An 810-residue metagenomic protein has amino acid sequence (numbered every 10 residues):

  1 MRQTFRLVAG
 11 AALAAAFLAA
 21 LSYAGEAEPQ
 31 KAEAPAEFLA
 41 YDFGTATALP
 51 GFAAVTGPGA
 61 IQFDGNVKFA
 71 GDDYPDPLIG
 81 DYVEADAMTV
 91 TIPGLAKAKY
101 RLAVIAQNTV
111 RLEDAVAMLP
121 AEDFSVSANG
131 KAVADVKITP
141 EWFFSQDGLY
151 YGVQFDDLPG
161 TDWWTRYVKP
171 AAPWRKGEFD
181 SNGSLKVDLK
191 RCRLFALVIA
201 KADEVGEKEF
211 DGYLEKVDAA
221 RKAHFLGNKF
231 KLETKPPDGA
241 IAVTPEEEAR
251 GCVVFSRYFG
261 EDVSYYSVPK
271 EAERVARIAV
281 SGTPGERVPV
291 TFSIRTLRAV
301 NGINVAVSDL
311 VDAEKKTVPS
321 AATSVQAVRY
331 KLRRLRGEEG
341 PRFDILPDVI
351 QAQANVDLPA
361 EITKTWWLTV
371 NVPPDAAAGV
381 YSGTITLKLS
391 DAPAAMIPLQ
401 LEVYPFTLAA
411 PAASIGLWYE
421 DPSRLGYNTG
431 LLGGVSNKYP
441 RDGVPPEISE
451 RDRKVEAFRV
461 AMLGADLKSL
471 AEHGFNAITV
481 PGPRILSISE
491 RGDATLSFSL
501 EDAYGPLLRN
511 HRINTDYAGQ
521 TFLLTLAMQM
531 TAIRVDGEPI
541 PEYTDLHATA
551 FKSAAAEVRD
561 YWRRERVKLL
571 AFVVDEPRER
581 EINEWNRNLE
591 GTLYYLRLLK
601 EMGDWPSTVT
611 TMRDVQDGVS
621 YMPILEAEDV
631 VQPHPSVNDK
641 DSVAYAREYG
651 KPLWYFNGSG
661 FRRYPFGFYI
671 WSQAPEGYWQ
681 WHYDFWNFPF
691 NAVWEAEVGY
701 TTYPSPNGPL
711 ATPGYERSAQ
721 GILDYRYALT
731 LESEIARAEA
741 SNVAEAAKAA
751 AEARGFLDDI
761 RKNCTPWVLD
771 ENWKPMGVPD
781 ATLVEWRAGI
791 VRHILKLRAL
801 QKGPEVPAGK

Functional and structural regions predicted by a protein language model:
V8-S22: Bacterial N-terminal signal peptides
G25-K222: Compositionally biased, intrinsically disordered or flexible polar/acidic segments
K190-L194, K201-V205, S281, S293-V311 (+1 more regions): Extended acidic/polar, glycine-enriched regions that form or flank non-catalytic beta-rich accessory modules
N228-R274, L297-L368: Surface-exposed binding patches on compact interaction domains or structured appendages
A394-Q529, K568, P606: An acidic-aromatic substrate-binding cleft motif
L431-R459, I485-L496, Q529-A550, L570-N588 (+2 more regions): The substrate-binding groove and active-site-proximal loops of carbohydrate-active enzymes, especially glycoside
L467-K468, H511, A527-V535, P539-N586 (+3 more regions): Catalytic domains of carbohydrate-active enzymes that cleave complex glycans
V630-E697: Catalytic-core region of carbohydrate-active enzymes that cleave or remodel glycosidic bonds
